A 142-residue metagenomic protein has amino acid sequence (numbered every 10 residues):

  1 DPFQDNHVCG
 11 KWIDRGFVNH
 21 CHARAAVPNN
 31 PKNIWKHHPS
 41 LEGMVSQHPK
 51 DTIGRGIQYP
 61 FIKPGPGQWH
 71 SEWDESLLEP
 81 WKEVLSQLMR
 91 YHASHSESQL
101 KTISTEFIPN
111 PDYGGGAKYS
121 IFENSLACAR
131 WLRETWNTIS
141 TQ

Functional and structural regions predicted by a protein language model:
D1-Q142: Histidine-acidic metal/acid-base catalytic patches
